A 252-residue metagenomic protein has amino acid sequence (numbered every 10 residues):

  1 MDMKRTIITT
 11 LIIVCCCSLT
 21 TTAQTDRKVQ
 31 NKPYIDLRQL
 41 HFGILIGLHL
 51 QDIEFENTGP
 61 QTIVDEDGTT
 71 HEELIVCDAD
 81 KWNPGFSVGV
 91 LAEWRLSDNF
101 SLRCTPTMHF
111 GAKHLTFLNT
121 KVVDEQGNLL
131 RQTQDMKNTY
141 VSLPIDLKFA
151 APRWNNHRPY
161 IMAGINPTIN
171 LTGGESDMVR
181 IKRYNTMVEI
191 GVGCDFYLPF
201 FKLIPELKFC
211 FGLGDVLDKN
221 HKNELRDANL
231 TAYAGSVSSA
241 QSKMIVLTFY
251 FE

Functional and structural regions predicted by a protein language model:
A23-P84, M244, Y250-E252: Short glycine/proline- and aromatic-enriched beta-strand/turn motifs that initiate or cap beta-hairpins
L37, S97, P152-N156, Y197-F201 (+1 more regions): Outer-membrane beta-barrel channels and translocator barrels
R38-F42, W82-F86, K137-L143, H157 (+2 more regions): Residues that define the transmembrane beta-barrel architecture of outer-membrane proteins
H41-G43, R95, S101, D146 (+3 more regions): Membrane-spanning beta-strand positions in outer-membrane beta-barrel proteins
I44-L48, F86-W94, P106-M108, L143-A151 (+5 more regions): Residues on the lipid-exposed face of transmembrane beta-strands in outer-membrane beta-barrel proteins
H49-I53, H109-K113, N166-T172, C210-V216: Structural signature of outer-membrane beta-barrel domains
E56-A79, A112-M136, L171-I181, L217-V237: Flexible, solvent-exposed loop segments that connect beta-strands
R183, F196-E252: Predominantly the C-terminal beta-signal and adjacent terminal strand-loop region of outer-membrane beta-barrel
